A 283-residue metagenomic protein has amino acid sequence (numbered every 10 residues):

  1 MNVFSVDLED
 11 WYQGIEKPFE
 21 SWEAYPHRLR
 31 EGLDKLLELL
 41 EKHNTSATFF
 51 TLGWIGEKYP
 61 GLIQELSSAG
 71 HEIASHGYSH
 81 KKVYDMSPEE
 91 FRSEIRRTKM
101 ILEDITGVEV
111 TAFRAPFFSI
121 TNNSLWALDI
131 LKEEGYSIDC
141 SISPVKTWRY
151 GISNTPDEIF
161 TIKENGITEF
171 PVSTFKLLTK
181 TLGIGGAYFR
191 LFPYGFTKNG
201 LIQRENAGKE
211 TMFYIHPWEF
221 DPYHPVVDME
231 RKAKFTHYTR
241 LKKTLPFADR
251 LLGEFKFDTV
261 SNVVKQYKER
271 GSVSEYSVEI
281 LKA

Functional and structural regions predicted by a protein language model:
M1-A112, F117-L177, F196-A283: Catalytic alpha-helical scaffold of carbohydrate-active enzymes acting on polysaccharides/glycoconjugates
E23, T181-L191: Surface-exposed cleft-lining segments at the edges of enzyme active sites
